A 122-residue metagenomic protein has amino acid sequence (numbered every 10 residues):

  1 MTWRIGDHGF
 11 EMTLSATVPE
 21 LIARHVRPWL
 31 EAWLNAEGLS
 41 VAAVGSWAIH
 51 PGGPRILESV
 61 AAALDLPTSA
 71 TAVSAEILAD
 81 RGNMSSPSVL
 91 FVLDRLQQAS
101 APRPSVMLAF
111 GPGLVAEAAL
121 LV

Functional and structural regions predicted by a protein language model:
M1-I77: Hydrophobic pocket-lining "lid/loop/helix" segments that shape and contact the acyl-thioester
V26-R27, S69, S86, A99-A101: A short linear-motif detector with a strong N-terminal bias
V44, S85, S105: Hydrophobic, well-ordered secondary-structure elements that form the walls of internal hydrophobic environments
A48, L78-R81, M107-A109: Short glycine- and Lys/Arg-enriched binding-loop motifs that mark or flank ligand-binding interfaces
S59-A63, D80, V92-A99: Short basic/hydrophobic patches in alpha-helices and adjacent helix-turn junctions that form amphipathic surface motifs
S74-V89: Active-site-adjacent helical/loop segments in soluble small-molecule enzymes
S88-V122: Conserved beta-strand-centric core segments of catalytic alpha/beta enzyme folds
